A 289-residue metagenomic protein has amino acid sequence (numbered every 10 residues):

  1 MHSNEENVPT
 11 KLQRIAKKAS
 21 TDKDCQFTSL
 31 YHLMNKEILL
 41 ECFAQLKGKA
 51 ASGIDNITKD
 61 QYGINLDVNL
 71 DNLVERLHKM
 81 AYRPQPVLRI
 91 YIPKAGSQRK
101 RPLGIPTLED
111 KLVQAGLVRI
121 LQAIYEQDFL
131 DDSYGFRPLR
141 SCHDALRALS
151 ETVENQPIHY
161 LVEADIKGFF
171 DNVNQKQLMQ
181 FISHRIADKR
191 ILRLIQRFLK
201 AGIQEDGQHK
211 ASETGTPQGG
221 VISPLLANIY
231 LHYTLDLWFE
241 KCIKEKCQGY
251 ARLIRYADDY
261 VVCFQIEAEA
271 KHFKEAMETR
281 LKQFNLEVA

Functional and structural regions predicted by a protein language model:
M1-L30: Charged, compositionally biased N-terminal leader segments and the immediate start of the first structured element
K17-D22, A50, F169-K176: Short acidic alpha-helix initiation/capping motifs at coil-to-helix transition points, especially at protein N-termini
T21, M34-A44: Gly/serine-rich nucleotide phosphate-binding loop at the start of the catalytic core of nucleotide/ADP-ribose-handling
L40-K49, I54-A95: Phosphate/adenylate-binding "loop-and-lid" substructures adjacent to NTP/NAD/dNTP-binding pockets in NTP-dependent
C42-L46, G116, L194-L199: Short alpha-helical scaffolding segments that buttress acidic/His motifs in well-ordered protein cores
R76-L77, A81-Y91, A95, R99 (+2 more regions): Conserved polymerase palm-domain catalytic core
G104, L108-E109, V113-V118, Y160 (+1 more regions): Duplex nucleic acid-engaging cores and interfaces of nucleic-acid transaction enzymes
